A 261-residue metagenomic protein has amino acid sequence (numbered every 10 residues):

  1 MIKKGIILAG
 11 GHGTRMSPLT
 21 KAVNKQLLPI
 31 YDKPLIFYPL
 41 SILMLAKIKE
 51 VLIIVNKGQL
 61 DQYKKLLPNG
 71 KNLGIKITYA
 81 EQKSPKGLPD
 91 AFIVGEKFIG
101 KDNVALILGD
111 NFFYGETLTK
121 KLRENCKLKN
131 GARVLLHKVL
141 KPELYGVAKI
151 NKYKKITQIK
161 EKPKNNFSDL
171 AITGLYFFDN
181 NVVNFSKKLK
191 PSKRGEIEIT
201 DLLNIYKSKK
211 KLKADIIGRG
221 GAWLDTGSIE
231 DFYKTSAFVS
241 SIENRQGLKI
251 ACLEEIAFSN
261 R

Functional and structural regions predicted by a protein language model:
M1-I2, F113, R123-L128, V139-L140 (+3 more regions): Left-handed beta-helix
M1-I7, R15-P18, L28-P29, K33-L108 (+2 more regions): Conserved N-terminal catalytic core of the sugar/cofactor nucleotidyltransferase
L8, L108-G109, L135, F178-D179: A secondary-structure boundary/capping signal
L27, A148-I150: A structural signal for short hydrophobic beta-strand segments in well-ordered beta-sheet cores
E50, F167-Y176: Short loop-to-beta-strand entry elements in the cores of soluble alpha/beta enzymes
P68-G74, I150, I205-K207: Short, conserved catalytic or adaptor-binding loops enriched in Gly and charged residues
A132-V147: Short beta-strand-to-loop element that shapes/binds the nucleotide-sugar donor at the catalytic cleft/hinge
